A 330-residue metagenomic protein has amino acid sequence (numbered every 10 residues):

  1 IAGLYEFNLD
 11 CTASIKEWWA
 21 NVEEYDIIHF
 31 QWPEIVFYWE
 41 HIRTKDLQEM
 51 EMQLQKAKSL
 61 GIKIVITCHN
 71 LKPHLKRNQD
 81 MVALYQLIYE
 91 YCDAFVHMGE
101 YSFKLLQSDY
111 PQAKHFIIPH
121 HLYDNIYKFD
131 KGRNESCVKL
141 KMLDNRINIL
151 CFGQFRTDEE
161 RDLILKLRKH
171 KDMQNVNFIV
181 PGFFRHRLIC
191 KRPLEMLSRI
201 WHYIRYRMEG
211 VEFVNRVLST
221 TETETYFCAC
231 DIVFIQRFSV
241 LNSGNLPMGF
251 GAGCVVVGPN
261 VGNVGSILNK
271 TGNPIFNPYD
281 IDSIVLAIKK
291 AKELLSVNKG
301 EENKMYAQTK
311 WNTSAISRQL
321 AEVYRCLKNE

Functional and structural regions predicted by a protein language model:
D93-Q107, P111-F129: Donor nucleotide-sugar binding/catalytic pocket of nucleotide-sugar-dependent glycosyltransferases
I118-K128, F155, F184-H186, A321: Short beta-strand->alpha-helix junction loop in the catalytic core of nucleotide-activated group-transfer enzymes
K128-M142: A short helix/loop element that forms part of the nucleotide-sugar donor recognition site in Leloir-type
M142-E159, F178-I179: Conserved donor-binding/catalytic core segment of Leloir-type glycosyltransferases
G182-F184, K191-E224: Nucleotide-activated donor-binding/catalytic signature segment of Leloir-type glycosyltransferases, i.e., the conserved
I235, V255-G258: Short hydrophobic beta-strand element within catalytic cores of glycosyltransferases and related nucleotide-activated
K270-D282, K289-S296: Conserved acidic donor-binding segment of nucleotide-sugar-dependent glycosyltransferases
L295-C326: A charged, aromatic-enriched C-terminal amphipathic alpha-helix characteristic of glycosyltransferases across folds
